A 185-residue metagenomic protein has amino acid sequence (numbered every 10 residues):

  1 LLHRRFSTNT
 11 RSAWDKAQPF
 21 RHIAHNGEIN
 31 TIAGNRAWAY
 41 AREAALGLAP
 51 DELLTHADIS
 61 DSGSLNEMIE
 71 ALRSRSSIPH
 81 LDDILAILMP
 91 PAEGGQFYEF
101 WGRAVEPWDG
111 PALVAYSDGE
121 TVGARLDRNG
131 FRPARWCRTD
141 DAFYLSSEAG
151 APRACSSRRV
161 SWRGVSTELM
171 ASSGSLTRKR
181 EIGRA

Functional and structural regions predicted by a protein language model:
L2-G174, R180, R184: Conserved short alpha-helical segments that host acidic/polar catalytic motifs at enzyme active sites
